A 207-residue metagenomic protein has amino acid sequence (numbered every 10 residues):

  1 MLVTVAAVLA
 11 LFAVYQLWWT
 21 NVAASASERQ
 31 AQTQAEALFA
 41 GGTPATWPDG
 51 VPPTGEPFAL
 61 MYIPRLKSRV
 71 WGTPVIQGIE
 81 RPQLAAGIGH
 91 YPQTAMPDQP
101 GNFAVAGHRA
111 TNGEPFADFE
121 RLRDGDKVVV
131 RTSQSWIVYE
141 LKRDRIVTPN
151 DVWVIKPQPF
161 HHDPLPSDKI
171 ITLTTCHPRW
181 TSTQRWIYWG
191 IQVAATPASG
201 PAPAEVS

Functional and structural regions predicted by a protein language model:
L2-S207: Solvent-exposed, non-transmembrane regions of membrane-associated and secreted proteins
